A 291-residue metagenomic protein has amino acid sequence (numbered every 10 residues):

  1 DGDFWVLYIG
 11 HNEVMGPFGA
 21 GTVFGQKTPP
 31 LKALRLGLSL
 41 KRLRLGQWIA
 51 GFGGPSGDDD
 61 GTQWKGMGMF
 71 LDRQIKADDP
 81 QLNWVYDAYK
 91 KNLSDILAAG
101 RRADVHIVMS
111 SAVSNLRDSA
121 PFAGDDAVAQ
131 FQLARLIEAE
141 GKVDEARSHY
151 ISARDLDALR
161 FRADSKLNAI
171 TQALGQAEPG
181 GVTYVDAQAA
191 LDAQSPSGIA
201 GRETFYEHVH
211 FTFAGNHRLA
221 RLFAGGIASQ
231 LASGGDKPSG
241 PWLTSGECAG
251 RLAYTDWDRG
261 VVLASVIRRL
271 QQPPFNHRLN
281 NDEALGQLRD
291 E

Functional and structural regions predicted by a protein language model:
D1-L7: Membrane-embedded segments
G10-A173, A190-P196, A200-R202, S229-E291: Serine-dependent acyl-ester chemistry module
A173-P179: Short, conserved catalytic or adaptor-binding loops enriched in Gly and charged residues
F211-A214: Accessory beta->alpha helical hairpin/"wing" motif in late/C-terminal subdomains of nucleic-acid enzymes
L219-I227: Short amphipathic C-terminal alpha-helix that caps PH/PH-like domains
